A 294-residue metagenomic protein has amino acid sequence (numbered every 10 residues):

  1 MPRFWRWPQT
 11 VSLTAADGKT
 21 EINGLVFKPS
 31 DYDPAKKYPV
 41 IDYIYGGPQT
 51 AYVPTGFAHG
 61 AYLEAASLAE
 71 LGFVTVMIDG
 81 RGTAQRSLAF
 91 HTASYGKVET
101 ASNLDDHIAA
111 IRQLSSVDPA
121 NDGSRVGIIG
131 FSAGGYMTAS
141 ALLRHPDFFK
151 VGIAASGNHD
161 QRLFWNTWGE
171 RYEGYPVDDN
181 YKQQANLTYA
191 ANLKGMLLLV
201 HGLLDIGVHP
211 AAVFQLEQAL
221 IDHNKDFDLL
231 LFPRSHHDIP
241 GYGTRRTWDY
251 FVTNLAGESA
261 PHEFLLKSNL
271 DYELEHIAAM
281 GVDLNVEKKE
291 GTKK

Functional and structural regions predicted by a protein language model:
M1-K294: Serine-hydrolase catalytic core recognition
